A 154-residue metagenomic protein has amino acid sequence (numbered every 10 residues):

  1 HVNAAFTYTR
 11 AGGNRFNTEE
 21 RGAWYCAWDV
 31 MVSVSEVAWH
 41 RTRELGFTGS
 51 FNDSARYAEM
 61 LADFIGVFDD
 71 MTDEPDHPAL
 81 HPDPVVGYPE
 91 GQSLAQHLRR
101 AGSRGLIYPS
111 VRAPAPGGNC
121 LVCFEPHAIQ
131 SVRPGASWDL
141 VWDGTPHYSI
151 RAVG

Functional and structural regions predicted by a protein language model:
H1-N17, W28, T42-G154: Active-site and NAD+-binding cores of ADP-ribose-processing enzymes
G22-C26: A short, exposed loop/beta-hairpin motif centered on an aromatic-Gly-Thr core
V32-V37: Short amphipathic alpha-helices within nucleic acid-binding modules
